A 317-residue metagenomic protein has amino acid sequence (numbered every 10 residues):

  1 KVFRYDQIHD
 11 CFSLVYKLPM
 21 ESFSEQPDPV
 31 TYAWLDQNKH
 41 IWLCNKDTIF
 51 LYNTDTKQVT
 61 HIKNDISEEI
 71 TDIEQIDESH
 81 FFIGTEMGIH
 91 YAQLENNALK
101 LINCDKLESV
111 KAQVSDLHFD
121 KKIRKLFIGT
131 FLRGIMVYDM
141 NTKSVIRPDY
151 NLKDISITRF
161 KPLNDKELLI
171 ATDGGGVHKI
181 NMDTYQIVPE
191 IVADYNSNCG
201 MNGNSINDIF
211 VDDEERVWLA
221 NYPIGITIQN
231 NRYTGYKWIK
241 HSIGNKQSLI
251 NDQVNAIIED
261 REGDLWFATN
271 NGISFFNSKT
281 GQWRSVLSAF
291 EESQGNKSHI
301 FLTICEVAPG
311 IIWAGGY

Functional and structural regions predicted by a protein language model:
K1-Y317: Carboxylate-rich, polar loop motifs that coordinate divalent cations or form catalytic acidic clusters
